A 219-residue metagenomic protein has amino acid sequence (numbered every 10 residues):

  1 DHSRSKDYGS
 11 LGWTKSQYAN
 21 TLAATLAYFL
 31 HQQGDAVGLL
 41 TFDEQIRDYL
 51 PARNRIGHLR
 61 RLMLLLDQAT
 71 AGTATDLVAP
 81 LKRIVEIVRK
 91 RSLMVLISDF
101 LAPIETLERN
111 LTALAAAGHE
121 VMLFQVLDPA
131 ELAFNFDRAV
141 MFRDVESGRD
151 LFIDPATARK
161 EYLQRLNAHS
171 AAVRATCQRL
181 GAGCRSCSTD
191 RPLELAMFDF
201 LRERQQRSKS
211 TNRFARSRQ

Functional and structural regions predicted by a protein language model:
H2-Q219: Exposed, interaction-prone extracellular/peripheral surfaces
